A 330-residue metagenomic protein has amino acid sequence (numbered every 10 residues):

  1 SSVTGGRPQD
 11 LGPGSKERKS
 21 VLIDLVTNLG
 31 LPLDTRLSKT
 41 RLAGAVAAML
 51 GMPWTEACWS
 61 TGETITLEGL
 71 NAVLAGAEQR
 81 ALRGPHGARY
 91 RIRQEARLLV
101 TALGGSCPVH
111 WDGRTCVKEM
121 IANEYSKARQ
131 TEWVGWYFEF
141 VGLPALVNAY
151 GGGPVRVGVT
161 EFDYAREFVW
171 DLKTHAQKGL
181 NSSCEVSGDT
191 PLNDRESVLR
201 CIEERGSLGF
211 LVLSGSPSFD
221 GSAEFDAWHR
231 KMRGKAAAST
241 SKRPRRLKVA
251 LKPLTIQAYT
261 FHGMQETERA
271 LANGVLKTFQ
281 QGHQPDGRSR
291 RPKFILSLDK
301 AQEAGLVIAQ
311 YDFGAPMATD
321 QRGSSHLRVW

Functional and structural regions predicted by a protein language model:
S1-T160, A165-F168, T174-W330: Nucleic-acid endonuclease domains
